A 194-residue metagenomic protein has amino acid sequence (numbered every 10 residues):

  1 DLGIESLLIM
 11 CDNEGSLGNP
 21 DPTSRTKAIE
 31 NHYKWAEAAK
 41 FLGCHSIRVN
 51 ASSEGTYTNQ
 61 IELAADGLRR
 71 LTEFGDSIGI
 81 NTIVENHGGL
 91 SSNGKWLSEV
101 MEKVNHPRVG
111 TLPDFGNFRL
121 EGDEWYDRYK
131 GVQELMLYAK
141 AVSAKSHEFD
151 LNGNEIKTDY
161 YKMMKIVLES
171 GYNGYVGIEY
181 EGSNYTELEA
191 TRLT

Functional and structural regions predicted by a protein language model:
D1-D66, D76-N81, N117, E148-N152 (+3 more regions): Structural motif corresponding to the early beta-alpha repeats
G3, F41, K103-H106, M136 (+1 more regions): Alpha-helix termination/capping residues and helix-transition junctions
P20, E124-D127, T186: Alpha-helical structural elements of signaling/regulatory helical domains
A65-K165: Acidic/histidine-rich catalytic cores of soluble enzymes
D159-M163, L168-E187: Long hydrophobic alpha-helical segments typical of transmembrane helices together with their membrane-interfacial
E187-T194: C-terminal helical cap(s) of enzyme catalytic domains, especially alpha/beta-barrels
